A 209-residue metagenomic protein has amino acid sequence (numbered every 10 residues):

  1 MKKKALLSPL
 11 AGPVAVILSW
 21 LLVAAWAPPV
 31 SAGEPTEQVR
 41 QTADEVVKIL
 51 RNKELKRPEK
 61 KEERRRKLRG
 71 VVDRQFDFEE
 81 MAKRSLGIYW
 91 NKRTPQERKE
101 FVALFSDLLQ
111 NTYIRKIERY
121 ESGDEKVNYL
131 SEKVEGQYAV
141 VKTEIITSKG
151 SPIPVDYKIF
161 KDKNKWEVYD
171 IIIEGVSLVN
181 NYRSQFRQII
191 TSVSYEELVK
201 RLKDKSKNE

Functional and structural regions predicted by a protein language model:
K2-I17: Bacterial N-terminal signal peptides that target proteins for export
I17-S19, V30: Cleavable N-terminal signal peptides
E34-Y113: Early exported N-terminus immediately downstream of N-terminal targeting peptides
K48, N52-E59, E63, K92-Q96 (+6 more regions): Surface-exposed, polar/charged faces of alpha-helical domains in mature secreted/periplasmic/lumenal proteins
N111-I153, K205-E209: Surface-exposed, charged secondary-structure patches
P154-N180: Short beta-strand edge/turn micro-motifs at domain boundaries
D170-E209: Low-complexity, intrinsically disordered terminal/linker segments enriched in charged and Gly/Pro repeats
